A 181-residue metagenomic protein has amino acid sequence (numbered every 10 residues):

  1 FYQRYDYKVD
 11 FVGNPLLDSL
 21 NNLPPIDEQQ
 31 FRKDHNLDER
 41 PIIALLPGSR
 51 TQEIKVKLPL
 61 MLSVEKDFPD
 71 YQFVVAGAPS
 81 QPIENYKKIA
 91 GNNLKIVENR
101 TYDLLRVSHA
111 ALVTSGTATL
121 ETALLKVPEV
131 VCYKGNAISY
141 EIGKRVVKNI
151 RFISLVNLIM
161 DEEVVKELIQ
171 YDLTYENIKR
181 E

Functional and structural regions predicted by a protein language model:
F1-E181: Nucleotide-activated sugar donor-binding and catalytic core shared by glycosyltransferases and related lipid-linked
